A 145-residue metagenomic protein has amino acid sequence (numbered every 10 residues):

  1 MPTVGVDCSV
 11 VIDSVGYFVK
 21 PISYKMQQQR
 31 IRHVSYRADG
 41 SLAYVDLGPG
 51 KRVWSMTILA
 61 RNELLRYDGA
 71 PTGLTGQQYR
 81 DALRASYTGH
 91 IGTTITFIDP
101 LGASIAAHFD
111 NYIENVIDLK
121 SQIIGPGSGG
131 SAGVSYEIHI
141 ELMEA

Functional and structural regions predicted by a protein language model:
M1-A145: Extracellular/virion structural assembly segments
